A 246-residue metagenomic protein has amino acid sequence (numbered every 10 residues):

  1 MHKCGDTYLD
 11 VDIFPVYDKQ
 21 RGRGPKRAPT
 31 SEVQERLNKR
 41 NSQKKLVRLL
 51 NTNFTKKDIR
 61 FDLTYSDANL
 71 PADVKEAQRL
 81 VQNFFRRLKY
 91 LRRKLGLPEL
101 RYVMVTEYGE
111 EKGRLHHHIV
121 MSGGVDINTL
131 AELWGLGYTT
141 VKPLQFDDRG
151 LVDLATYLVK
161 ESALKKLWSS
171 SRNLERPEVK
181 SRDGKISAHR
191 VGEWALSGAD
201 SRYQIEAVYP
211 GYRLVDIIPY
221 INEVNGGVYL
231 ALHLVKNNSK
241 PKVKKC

Functional and structural regions predicted by a protein language model:
M1-G113, G123-C246: Right-hand nucleic-acid polymerase module
